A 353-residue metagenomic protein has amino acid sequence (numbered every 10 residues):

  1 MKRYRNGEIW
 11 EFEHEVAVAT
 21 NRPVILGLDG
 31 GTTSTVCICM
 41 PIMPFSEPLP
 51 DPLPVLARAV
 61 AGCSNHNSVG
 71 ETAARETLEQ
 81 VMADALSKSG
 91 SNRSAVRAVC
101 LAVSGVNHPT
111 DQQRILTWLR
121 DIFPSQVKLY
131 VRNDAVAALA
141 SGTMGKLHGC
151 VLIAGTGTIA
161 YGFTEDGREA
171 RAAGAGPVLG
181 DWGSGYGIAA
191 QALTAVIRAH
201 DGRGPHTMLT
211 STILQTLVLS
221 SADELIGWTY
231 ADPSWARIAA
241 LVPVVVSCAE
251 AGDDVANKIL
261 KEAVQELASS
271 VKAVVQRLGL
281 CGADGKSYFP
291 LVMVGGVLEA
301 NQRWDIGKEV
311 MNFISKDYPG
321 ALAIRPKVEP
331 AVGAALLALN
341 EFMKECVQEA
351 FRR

Functional and structural regions predicted by a protein language model:
M1-V96, R120-F123, T143-G145, G149 (+1 more regions): ATP-binding/phosphotransfer module of carbohydrate and carboxylate kinases, centering on a glycine-rich
G30, V103, A135: Residues immediately flanking
V81, R97, V103-N107: Membrane helical hairpin/interfacial module
C100, A173-G176, D305: Short acidic, glycine/Ser/Thr-rich loop/turn "cap" segments at secondary-structure junctions
A102, R132, V292-V294: Solvent-exposed beta-strand sheet faces enriched in polar/charged residues
A102-V106, A154, A251, S315: N-terminal loops that bind phosphate or other acidic moieties and the adjacent beta-alpha structural core
V106-S211: Phosphate-binding/catalytic loop of phosphoryl-transfer enzymes
